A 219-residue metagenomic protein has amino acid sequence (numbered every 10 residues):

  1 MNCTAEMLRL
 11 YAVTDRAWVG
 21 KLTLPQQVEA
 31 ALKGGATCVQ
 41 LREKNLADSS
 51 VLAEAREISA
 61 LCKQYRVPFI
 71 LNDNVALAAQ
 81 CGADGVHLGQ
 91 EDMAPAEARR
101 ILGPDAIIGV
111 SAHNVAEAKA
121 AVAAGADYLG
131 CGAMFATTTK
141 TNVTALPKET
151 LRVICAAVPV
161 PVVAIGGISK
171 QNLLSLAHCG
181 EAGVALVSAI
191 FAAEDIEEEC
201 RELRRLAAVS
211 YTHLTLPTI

Functional and structural regions predicted by a protein language model:
M1-G85, Q90-D92, I101-A126, K170 (+2 more regions): Conserved N-terminal beta1-alpha1 strand-loop-helix module at the mouth
A53-R56, V143-L151: Charged helix-capping and loop-helix junction motifs
Q90-E97, G130-T139, G180-C200: Glycine-rich phosphate-binding active-site loops on the catalytic face of alpha/beta enzymes
A164-S169: Glycine-rich adenosine-cofactor-binding loop
L173: Recognition helix of helix-turn-helix DNA-binding domains
T212-T218: Conserved small/polar residues in nucleotide/adenosyl-binding loops
